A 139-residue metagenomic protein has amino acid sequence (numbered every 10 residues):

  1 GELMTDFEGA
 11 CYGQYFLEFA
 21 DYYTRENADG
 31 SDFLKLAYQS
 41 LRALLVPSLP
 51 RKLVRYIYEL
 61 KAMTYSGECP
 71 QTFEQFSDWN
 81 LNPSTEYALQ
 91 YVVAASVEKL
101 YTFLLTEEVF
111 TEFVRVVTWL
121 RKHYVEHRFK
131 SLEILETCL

Functional and structural regions predicted by a protein language model:
G1-L139: Non-catalytic alpha-helical scaffolds and adjoining flexible linkers that form interface surfaces for assembly
